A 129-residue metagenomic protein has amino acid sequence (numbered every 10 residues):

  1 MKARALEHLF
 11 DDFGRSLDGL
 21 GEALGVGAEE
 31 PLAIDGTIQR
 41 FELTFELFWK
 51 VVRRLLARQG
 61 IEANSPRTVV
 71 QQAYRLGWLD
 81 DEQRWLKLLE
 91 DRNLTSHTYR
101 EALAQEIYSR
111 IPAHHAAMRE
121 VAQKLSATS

Functional and structural regions predicted by a protein language model:
M1-S129: Solvent-exposed interaction patches of small proteins and small membrane subunits
